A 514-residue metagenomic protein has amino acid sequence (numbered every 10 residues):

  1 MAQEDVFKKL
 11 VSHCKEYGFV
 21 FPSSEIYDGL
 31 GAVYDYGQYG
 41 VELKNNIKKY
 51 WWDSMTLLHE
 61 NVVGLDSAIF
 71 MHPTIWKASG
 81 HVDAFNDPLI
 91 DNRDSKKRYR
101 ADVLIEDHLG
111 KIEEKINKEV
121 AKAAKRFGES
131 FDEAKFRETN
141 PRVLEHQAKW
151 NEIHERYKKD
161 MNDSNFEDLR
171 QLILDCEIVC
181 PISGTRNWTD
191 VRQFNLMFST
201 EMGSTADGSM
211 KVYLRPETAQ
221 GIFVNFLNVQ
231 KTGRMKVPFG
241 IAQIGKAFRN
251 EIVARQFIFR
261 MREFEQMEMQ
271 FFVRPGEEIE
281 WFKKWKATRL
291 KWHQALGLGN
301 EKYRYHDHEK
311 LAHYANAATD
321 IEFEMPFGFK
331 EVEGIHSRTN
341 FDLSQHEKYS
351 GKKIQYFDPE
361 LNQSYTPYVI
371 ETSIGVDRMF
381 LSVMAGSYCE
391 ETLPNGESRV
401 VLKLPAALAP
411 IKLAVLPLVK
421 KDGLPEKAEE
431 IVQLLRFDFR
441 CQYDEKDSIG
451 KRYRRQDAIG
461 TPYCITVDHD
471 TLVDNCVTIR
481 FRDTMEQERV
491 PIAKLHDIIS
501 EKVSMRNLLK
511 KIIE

Functional and structural regions predicted by a protein language model:
M1-E514: NTP/phosphate- and nucleic-acid-binding module
